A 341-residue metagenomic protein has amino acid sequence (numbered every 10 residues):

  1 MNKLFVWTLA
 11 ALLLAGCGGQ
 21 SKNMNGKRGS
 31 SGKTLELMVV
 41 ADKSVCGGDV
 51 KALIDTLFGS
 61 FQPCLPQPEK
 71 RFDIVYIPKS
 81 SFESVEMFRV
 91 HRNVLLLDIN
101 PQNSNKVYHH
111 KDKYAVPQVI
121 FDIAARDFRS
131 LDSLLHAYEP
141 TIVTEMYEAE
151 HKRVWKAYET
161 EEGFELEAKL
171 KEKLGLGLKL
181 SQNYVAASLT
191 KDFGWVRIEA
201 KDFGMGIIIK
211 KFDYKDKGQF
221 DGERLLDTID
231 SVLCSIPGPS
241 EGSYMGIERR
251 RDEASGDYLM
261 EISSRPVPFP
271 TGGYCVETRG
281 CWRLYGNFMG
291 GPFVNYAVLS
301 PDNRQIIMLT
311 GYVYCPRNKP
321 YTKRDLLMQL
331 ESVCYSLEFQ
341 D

Functional and structural regions predicted by a protein language model:
N2-A10: Sec-dependent signal peptide recognition, specifically the positively charged N-region followed immediately by
L14-G16: C-terminal motif of bacterial Sec signal peptides marking the signal peptidase cleavage site
S21-M24, S31, V39-S44, S181-G256: Secretory pathway targeting signatures of secreted, lumenal, and periplasmic proteins
S21-P117: Start-of-domain marker
D73-R129, S133, P237-N303: Signature of long, low-cysteine stretches enriched in small and polar/charged residues
H109-K173: Long, acidic/polar, low-complexity amphipathic helices and coiled-coil-like
Q118-D127, G206-K211, Q305-C315: Short, well-ordered beta-strand elements
D132-K156, L178, Y184, R304-D341: Surface-exposed amphipathic alpha-helical segments
